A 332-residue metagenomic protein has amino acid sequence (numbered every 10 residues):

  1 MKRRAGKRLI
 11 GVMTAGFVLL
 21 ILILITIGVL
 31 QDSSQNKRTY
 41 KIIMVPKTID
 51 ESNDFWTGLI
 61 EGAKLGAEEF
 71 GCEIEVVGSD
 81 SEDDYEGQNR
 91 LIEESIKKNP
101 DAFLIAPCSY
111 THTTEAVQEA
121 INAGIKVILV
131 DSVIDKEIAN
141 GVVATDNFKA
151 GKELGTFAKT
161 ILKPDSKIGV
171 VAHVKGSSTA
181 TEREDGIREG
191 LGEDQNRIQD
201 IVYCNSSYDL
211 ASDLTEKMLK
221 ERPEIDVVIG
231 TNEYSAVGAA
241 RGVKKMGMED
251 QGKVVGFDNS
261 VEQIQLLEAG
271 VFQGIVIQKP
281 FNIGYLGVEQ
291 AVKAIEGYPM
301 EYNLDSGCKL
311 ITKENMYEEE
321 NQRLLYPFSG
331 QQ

Functional and structural regions predicted by a protein language model:
L9-T14, G28, L191, N282-Q332: Hinge/cleft segment of the Venus flytrap/periplasmic-binding protein
I43-E61, G66, F70, E75-N89 (+5 more regions): Extracytoplasmic "Venus flytrap"
T48, A63, L154-D194, I198-I201 (+2 more regions): An alpha-beta-alpha
D54-C72, A150-L154, S178-R197, L210 (+3 more regions): Short, solvent-exposed amphipathic alpha-helices that sit in or adjacent to ligand/effector-binding or catalytic
A67-D84, K167-A172, G190-D209: Short beta-strand elements in bilobed, periplasmic/extracellular small-molecule ligand-binding domains
I96, A102-I121, I187, N205-Q265: Hydrophobic alpha-helical
Y110-K149, S260-E268, F272-Q273: Flexible loop/hinge segments that line or gate small-molecule binding clefts
V143-I168, L210-S212, S260-Q263, K279-E296: Hydrophobic alpha-helical segments within soluble ligand-binding/sensing domains
